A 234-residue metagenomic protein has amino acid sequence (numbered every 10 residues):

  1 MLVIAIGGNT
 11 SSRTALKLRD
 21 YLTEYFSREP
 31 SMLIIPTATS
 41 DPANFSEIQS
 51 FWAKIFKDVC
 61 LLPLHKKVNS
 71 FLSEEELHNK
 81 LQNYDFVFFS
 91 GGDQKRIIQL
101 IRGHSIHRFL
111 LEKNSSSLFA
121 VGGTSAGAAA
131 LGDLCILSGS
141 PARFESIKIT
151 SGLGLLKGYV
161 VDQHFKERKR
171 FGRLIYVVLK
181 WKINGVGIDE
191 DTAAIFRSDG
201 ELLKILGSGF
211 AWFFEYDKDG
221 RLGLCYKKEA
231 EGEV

Functional and structural regions predicted by a protein language model:
M1-F86, S90: N-terminal beta1-alpha1 cap of cysteine-dependent amidohydrolase-like domains
M1-R28, T39-S46, L137-V234: C-terminal and late-domain segments of enzyme folds
N9, G92-Q94, G127: Short glycine-rich anion-binding loops that position phosphate/pyrophosphate groups of nucleotides and phosphorylated
M32, V87, S125, V161 (+1 more regions): A residue-level signal for conserved active-site and pocket-lining positions in enzyme catalytic cores
F45, F71-E74, I97-I101, D133: Short, conserved acidic/polar surface loops in the N-terminal third of protein domains
E76-H78, Y84-F86, Q94-L118, Y226-V234: Mature, structured domains of secreted/extracytosolic soluble proteins
R96-L100, H107-R168: Class I SAM-dependent methyltransferase SAM-binding "motif I" and its flanking Rossmann-like core
